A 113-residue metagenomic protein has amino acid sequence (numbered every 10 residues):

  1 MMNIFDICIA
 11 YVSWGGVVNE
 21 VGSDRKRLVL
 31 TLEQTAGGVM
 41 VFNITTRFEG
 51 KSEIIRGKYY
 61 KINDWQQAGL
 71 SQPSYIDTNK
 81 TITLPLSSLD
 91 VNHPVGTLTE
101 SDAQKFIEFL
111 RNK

Functional and structural regions predicted by a protein language model:
M1-M2, N112: Short, Lys/Arg-enriched, disordered terminal segments
M2-G15: Short coil-to-beta transition motif at edge beta-strands of beta-rich domains
N3, Q34, E53-I55, G69-S71 (+1 more regions): A generic structural signal for short, non-catalytic loop/turn and secondary-structure boundary residues
F5-C8, T45, N79: Intrinsic disorder/low-complexity detector
V18-K26, T31-Q66: Compact nucleic-acid interaction/catalytic patches
Y60-K113: C-terminal terminal-subdomain/extension
